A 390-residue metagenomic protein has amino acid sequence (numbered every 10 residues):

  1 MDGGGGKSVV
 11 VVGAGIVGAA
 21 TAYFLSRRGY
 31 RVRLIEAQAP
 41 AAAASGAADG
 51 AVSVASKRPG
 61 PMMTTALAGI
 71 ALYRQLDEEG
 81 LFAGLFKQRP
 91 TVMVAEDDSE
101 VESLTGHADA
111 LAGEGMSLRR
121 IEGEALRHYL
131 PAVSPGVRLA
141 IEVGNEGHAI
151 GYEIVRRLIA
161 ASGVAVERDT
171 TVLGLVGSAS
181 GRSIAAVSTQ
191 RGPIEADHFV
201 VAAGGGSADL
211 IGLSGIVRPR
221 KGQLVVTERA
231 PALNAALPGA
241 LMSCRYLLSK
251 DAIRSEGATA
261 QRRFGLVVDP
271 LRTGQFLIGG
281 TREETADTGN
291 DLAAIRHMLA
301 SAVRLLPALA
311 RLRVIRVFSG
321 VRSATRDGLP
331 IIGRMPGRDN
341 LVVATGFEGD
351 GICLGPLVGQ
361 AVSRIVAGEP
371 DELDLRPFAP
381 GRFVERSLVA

Functional and structural regions predicted by a protein language model:
S8-R33: N-terminal Rossmann-like FAD-binding beta1-loop-alpha1 element of flavoenzymes
V10-V12, I194-G206, G359: Short hydrophobic core segments
Y23-R27, V52, G84-F86, H198 (+2 more regions): Active-site substrate-recognition segment that forms the wall of the catalytic cavity or substrate channel
R27-G46: Glycine-rich FAD pyrophosphate-binding loop
D49-Y129, G265: Dinucleotide-binding Rossmann-like beta1-alpha1 core, especially the glycine-rich loop that anchors the ADP
A83-M93, L118-G123, R127-A161, T281-E284 (+2 more regions): Helix-loop-beta segment of a Rossmann-like dinucleotide-binding subdomain
I141-I184, S188-Q190, I194-D197: Helical element adjacent to the flavin cofactor pocket in flavoenzyme catalytic cores
T288-A390: C-terminal catalytic lobe of FAD-dependent flavoproteins
